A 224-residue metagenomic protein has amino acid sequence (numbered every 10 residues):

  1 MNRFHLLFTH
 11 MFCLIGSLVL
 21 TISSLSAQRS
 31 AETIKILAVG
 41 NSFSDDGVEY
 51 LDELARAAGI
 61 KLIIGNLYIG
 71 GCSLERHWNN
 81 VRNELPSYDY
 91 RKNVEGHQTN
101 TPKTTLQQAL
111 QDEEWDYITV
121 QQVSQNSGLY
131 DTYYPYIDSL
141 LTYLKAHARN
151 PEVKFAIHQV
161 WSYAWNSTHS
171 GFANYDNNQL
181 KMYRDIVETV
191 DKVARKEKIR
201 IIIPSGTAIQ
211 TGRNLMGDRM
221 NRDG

Functional and structural regions predicted by a protein language model:
M1-T9: Positively charged n-region of N-terminal signal peptides that target proteins for export
T9-S23: Bacterial N-terminal signal peptides
S26-A27: Boundary at the C-terminal end of the N-terminal hydrophobic targeting segment
T33-K35, I63: Residues that mark the start of a beta-strand
L37-V39, H158: Short hydrophobic segments within beta-strands
S42: Catalytic nucleophile serine of serine hydrolases, specifically the conserved "nucleophile elbow" pentapeptide
D45-Y136: Conserved SGNH/GDSL esterase-like catalytic core that processes O-acyl groups on lipids and polysaccharides
K103-G224: Alpha-helical cap/lid subdomain in secreted, periplasmic, or secretory-pathway luminal O-acyl-processing enzymes
